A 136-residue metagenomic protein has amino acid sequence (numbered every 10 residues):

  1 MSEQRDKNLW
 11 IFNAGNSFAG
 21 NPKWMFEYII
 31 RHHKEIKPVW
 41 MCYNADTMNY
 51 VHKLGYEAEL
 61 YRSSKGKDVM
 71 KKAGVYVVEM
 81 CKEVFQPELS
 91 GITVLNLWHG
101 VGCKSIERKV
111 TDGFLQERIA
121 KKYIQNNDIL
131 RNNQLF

Functional and structural regions predicted by a protein language model:
M1-L9: Non-catalytic membrane-proximal stalk/linker segments that position and tether the catalytic domains
N8-F136: Active-site and donor-binding regions of nucleotide-sugar-utilizing enzymes
